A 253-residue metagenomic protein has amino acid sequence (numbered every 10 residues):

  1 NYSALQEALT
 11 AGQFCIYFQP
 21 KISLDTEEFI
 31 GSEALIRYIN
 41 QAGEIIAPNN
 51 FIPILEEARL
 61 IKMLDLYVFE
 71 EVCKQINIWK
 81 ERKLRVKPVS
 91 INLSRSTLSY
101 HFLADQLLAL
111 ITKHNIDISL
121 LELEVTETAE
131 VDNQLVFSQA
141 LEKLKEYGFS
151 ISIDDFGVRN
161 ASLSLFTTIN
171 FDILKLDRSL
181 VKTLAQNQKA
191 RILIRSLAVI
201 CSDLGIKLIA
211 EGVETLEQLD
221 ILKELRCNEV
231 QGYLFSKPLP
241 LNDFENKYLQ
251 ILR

Functional and structural regions predicted by a protein language model:
N1-I54, N92, I153, A210 (+2 more regions): Active-site core of bacterial EAL-family cyclic-dinucleotide phosphodiesterase domains
L9, K80, K145, L252: Conserved ATPase "switch" residues in P-loop NTPase domains
L24-D25, Y38-A42, S94-H101, L120-L135 (+1 more regions): EAL-family c-di-GMP phosphodiesterase catalytic domain
T26-E33, L60-F137, G212: Catalytic core of bacterial c-di-GMP phosphodiesterases, primarily the EAL and HD-GYP domains, capturing alpha-helical
N50, I54-L55, V68-I76, Q106-L107 (+3 more regions): Structural preference for long, well-ordered alpha-helical segments in enzyme cores
